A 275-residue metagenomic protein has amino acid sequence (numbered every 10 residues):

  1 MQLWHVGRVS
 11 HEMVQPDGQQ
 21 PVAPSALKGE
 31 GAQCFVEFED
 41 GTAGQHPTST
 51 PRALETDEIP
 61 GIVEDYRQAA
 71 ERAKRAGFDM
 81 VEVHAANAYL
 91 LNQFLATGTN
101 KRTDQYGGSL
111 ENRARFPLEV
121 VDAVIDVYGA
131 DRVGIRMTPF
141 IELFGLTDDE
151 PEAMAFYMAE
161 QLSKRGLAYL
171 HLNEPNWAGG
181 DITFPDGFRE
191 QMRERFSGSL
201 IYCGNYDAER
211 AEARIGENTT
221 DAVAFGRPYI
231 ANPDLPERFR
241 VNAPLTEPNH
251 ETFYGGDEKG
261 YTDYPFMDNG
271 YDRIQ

Functional and structural regions predicted by a protein language model:
Q2-Q275: Flavin-dependent oxidoreductase catalytic cores
